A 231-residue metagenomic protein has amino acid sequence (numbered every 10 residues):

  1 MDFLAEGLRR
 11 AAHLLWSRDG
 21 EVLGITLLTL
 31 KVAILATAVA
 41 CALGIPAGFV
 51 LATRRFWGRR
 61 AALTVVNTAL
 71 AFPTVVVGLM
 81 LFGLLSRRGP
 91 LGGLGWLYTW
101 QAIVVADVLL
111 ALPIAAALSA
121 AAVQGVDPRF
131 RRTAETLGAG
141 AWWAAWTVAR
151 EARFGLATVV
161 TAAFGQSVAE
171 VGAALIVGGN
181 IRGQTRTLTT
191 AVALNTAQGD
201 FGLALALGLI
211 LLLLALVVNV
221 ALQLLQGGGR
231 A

Functional and structural regions predicted by a protein language model:
M1-R9, R55-R59, A221-A231: Transmembrane alpha-helical segments of polytopic membrane transport and secretion proteins
M1-T37, V50-R54, V148, A197-G202: Periplasmic/extracellular loop-to-transmembrane helix junction in inner-membrane transport proteins
F3-H13, S17-G20, V77-L110, G178-I181: Membrane-interfacial helix termini and adjacent extracytoplasmic/periplasmic loops of multi-pass transporters
L15-G20, I176-L216, V220-A221: Interhelical loop and adjacent transmembrane-helix boundary motif in polytopic membrane transport permeases
L43, V66-T74, W96-A120, R150-F154 (+4 more regions): Faces of alpha-helical transmembrane segments in polytopic inner-membrane proteins
A47-L81, R131: Cytoplasmic-entry segments and transmembrane alpha-helices of multi-pass inner-membrane transporters
W57-R60, E135-T158: Amphipathic cytosolic juxtamembrane alpha-helices at the membrane-cytosol interface of multi-pass membrane transporters
I114-R131, E135-T147, L205-A231: C-terminal transmembrane helix and the adjacent membrane-cytosol boundary/short C-terminal tail of inner/organellar
